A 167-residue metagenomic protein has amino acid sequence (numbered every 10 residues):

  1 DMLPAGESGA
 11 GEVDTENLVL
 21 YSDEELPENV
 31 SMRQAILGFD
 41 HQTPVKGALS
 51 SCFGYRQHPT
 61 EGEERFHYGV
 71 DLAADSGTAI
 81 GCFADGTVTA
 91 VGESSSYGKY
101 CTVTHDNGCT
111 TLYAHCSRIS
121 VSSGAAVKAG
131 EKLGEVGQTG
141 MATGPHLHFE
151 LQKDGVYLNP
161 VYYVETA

Functional and structural regions predicted by a protein language model:
G6-Y97, A129: Surface-exposed, glycine-biased beta-strand/turn segments
S50, A73, T104, A114-S117 (+2 more regions): Residue-level detector of conserved, well-ordered beta-strand and adjacent loop positions that form binding/recognition
C52, V91-G92, I119, V136-T139: Residue-level recognition of beta-strand microenvironments
R65-Y68, C82-S120, P145, E150: Zn2+-dependent peptidoglycan hydrolase active-site motif and core
T78, N107-C109, V156: Short acidic/polar mixed-charge low-complexity motifs
T78, T111, T139, T143: Ser/Thr-centric signal marking residues that sit in or immediately flank functional binding/regulatory motifs
K99-H105, A125-A167: Conserved, short, structured surface segments that act as functional micro-motifs
